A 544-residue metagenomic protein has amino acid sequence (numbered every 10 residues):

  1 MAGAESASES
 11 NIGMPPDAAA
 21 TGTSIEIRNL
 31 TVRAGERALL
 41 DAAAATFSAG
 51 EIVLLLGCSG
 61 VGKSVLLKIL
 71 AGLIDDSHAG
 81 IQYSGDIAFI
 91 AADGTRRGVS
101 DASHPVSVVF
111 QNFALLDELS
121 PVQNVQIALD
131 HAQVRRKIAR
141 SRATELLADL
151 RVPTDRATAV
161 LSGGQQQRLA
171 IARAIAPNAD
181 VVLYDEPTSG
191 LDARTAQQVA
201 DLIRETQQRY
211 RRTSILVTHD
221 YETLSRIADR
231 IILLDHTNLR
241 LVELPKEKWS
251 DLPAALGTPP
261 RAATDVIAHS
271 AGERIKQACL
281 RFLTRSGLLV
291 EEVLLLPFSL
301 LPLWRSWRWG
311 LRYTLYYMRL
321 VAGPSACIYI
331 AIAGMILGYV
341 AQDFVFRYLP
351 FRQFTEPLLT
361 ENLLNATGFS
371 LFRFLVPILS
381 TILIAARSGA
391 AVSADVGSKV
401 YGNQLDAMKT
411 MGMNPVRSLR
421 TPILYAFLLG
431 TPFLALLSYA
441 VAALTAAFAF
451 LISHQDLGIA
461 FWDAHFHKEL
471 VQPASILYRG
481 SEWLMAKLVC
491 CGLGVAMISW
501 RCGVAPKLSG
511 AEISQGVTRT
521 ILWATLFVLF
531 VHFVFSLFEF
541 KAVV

Functional and structural regions predicted by a protein language model:
A71: Helix-to-loop junction immediately C-terminal to a conserved catalytic motif
A92-S107: ABC ATPase NBD coupling module
N112, L119-H131: Q-loop/switch helix immediately C-terminal to the Walker
K137-T154: Conserved ABC ATPase "signature" region
A157-L161, Q165: Conserved ABC ATPase signature
V182-D185: Catalytic Walker B motif of ABC-type/P-loop ATPase nucleotide-binding domains
N238-A268: Conserved beta-strand-loop-alpha-helix hinge in the C-terminal portion of ABC ATPase nucleotide-binding domains
